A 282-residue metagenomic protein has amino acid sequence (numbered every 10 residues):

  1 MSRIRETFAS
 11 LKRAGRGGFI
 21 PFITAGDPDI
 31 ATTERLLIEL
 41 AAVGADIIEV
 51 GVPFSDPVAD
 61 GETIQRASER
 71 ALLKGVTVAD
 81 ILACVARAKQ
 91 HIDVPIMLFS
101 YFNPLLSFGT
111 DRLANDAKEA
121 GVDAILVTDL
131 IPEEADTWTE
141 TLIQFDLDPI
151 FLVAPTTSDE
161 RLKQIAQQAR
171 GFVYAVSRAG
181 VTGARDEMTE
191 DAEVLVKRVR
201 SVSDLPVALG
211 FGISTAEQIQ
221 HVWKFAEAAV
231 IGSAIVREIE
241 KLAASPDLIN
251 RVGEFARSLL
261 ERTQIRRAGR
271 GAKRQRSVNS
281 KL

Functional and structural regions predicted by a protein language model:
M1-I20, V85-K89, R267: N-terminal amphipathic alpha-helix/helix-capping segment at the start of soluble metabolic enzymes
F19-I23, I48-V50, I96-S100, I125-V127 (+4 more regions): Hydrophobic faces of well-ordered beta-strands that scaffold small-molecule active sites in alpha/beta enzyme cores
I30-I38, T157-A166, L209, I213-A229: Catalytic cores of alpha/beta
I47-S55, A124-L126, I131, A175-G183 (+2 more regions): Glycine-rich phosphate-binding active-site loops on the catalytic face of alpha/beta enzymes
G61-M97, E140-I150, A154, E190-V207 (+1 more regions): Alpha-helix-loop-beta-strand connector modules within alpha/beta enzyme cores
I64, K74, L152, L162-S201 (+1 more regions): Glycine/Thr-rich beta-alpha phosphate-binding loop at enzyme active sites
L73-V76, V122-E134, D148-T157, T182-R185: Catalytic beta/alpha-barrel core
I81, K197-L205, S214-K224, A228-L282: Alpha/beta catalytic cores of nucleotide-metabolism and tRNA/nucleoside-modifying enzymes
